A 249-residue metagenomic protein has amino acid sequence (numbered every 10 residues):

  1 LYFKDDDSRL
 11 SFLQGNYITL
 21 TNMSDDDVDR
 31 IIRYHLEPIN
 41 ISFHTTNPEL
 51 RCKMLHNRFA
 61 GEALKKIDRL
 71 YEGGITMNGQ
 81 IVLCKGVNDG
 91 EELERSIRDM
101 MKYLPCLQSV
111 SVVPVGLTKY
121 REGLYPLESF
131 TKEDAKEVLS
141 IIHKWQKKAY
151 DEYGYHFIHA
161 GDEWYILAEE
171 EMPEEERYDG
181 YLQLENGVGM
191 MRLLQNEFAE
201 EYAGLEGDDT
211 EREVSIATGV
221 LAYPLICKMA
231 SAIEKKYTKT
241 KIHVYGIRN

Functional and structural regions predicted by a protein language model:
L1-C106, G116-K144: Conserved Radical SAM active-site core
S42, V113, G161: Conserved residues at the C-terminal ends of beta-strands
K102-Y103, L117-N249: Auxiliary Fe-S-binding modules of radical SAM enzymes
